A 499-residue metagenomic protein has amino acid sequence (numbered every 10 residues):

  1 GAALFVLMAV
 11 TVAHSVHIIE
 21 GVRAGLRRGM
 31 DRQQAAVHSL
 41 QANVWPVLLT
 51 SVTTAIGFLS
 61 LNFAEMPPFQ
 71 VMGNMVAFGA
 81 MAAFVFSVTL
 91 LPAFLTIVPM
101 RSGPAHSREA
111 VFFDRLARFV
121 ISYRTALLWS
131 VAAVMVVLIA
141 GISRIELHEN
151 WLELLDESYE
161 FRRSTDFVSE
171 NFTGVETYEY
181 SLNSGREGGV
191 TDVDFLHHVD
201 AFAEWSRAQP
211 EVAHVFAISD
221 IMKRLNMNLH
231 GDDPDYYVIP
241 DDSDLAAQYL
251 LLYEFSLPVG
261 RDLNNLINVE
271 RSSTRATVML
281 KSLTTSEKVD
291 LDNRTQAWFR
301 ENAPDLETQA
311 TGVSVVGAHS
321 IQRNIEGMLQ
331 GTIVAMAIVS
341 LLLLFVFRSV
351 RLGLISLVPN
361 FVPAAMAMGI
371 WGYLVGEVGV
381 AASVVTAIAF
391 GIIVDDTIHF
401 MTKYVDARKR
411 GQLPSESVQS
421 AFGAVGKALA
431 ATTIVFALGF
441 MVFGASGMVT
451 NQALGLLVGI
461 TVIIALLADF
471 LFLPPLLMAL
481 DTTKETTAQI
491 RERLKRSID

Functional and structural regions predicted by a protein language model:
G1-N150, L283-T284, R300-D499: Membrane-embedded transmembrane helical bundles of large multi-pass transporters/channels
M66, Y123, F172, Q209-P210: Acidic-histidine catalytic/liganding microenvironments
A117-I121, A126, R144-L196, S243-I267 (+3 more regions): Solvent-exposed, non-transmembrane loop/terminal regulatory segments of multi-pass membrane proteins
V168, Y180, S206, V215 (+7 more regions): Hydrophobic, well-ordered secondary-structure elements that form the walls of internal hydrophobic environments
E176-Y178, E211, S272-T274: Envelope-exposed proteins and targeting segments
S184-H230: Soluble catalytic regions of membrane-associated enzymes that act on cell-envelope and secretory-pathway components
H197-D200, L250-A335: Extracytoplasmic
V212-P258: Alpha-helical transmembrane helix bundles of large polytopic membrane transport and channel proteins
